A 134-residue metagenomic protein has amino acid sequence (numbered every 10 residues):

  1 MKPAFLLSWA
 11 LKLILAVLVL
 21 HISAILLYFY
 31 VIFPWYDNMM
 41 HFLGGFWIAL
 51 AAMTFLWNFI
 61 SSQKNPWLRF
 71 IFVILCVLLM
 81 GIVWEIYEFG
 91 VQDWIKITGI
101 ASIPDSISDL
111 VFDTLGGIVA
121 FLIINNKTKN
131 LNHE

Functional and structural regions predicted by a protein language model:
M1-P104, T114-E134: Bulky hydrophobic segments
